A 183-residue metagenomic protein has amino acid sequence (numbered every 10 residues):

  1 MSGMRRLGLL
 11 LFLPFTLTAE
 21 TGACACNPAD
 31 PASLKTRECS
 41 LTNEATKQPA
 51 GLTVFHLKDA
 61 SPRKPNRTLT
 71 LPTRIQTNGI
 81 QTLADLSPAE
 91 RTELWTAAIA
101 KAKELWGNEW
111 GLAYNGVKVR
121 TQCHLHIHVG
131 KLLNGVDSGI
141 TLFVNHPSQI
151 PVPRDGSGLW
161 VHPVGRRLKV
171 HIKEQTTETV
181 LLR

Functional and structural regions predicted by a protein language model:
M1-G8: Bacterial N-terminal signal peptides that target proteins for export
G8-T16: Bacterial N-terminal signal peptides
A19-R183: HIT superfamily nucleotide-processing domains
